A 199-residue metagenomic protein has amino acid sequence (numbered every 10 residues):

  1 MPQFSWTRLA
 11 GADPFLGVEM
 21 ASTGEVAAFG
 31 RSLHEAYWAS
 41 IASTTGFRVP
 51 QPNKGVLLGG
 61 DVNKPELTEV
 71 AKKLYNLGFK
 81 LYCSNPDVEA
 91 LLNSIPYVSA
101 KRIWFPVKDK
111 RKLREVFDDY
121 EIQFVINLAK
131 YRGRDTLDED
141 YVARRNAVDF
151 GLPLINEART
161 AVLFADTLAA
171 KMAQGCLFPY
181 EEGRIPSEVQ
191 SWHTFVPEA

Functional and structural regions predicted by a protein language model:
M1-F105, D109-P153, A161-D166, A173-Q174 (+1 more regions): ATP-dependent carboxylate/acyl-activation modules
